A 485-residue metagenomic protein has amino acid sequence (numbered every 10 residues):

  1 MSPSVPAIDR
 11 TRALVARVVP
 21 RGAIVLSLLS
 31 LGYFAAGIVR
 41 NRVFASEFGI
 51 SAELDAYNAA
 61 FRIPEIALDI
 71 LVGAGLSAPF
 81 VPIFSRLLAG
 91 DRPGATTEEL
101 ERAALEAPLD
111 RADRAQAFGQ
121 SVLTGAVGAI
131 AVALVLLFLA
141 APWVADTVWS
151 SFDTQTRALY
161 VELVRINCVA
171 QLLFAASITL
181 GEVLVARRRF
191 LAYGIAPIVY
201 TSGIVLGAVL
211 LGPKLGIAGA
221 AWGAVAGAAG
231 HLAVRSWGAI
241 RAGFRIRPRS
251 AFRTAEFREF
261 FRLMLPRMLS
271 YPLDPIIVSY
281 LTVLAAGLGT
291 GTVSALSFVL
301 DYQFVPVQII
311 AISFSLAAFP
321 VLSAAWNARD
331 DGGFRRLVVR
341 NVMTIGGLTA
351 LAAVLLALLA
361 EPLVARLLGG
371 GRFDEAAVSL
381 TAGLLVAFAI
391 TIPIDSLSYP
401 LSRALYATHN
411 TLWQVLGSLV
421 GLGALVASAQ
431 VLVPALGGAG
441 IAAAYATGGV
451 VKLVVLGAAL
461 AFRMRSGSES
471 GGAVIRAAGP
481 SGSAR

Functional and structural regions predicted by a protein language model:
S2-V19, S236-D274, F462-R485: Interhelical loop/hinge segments that connect adjacent transmembrane helices in multipass membrane
R21-R42, G227, H231, R235-A239 (+2 more regions): Transmembrane helical elements of multi-pass membrane transporters/channels
I24-S27, V169, L180-L206, Y399-V431 (+1 more regions): Alpha-helical transmembrane segments of multi-pass membrane transporters/permeases
D55-G73, T124-G125, S294-A311, M343-G347: Alpha-helical transmembrane segments of polytopic membrane transporters and translocases
G73-E106, A311-R329, S402: Helix-loop junctions and terminal segments of transmembrane helices in multi-pass membrane transport/translocation
A133-T154, V354-E375: Short membrane-interface helical motifs at transmembrane helix boundaries in multi-pass membrane transporters
L139, F152-L180, F373-L401: Alpha-helical transmembrane segments of multi-pass membrane proteins
L191, T201-A233, W237, L412 (+2 more regions): Membrane-interface helix-loop junctions in multi-pass transport and translocation proteins
